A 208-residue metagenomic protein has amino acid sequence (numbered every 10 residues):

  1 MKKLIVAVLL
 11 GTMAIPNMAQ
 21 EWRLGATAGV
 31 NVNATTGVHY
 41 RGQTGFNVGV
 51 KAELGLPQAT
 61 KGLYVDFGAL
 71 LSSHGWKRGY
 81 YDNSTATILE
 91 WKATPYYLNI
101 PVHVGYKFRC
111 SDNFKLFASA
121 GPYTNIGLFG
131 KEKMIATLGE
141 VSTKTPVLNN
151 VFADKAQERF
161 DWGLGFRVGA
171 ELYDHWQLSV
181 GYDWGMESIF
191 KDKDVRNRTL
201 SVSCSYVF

Functional and structural regions predicted by a protein language model:
I15-A19: Sec/Tat signal peptide C-region and signal peptidase I cleavage site
Q20-E53, K115, G127, L138 (+1 more regions): Short glycine/proline- and aromatic-enriched beta-strand/turn motifs that initiate or cap beta-hairpins
W22, Q58-L63, D174-V180: Repeated loop/turn-to-beta-strand initiation elements of outer-membrane beta-barrel proteins
A26, V48-V50, A69, I100-V104 (+3 more regions): Membrane-embedded beta-strands of outer-membrane beta-barrel proteins, especially the hydrophobic/small aromatic
V30-A34, L54, L71-G75, F108 (+3 more regions): Transmembrane beta-strands of outer-membrane beta-barrel pores
T35-G42, H74-Y96, G127-D161, G165 (+1 more regions): Extracellular/periplasm-exposed beta-strand and loop segments of Gram-negative cell-envelope proteins, dominated by
L54-A59, F108-D112, L172-D174, F208: Outer-membrane beta-barrel strand-turn architecture
R196-F208: Outer-membrane beta-barrel "beta-signal"
